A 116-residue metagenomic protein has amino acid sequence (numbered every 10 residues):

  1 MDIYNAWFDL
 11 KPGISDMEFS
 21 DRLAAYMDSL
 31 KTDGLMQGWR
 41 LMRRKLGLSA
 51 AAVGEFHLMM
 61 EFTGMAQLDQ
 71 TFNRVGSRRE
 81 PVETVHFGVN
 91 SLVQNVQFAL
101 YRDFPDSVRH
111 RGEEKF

Functional and structural regions predicted by a protein language model:
D2-D9: Active-site-flanking beta-strand signature of metal-NTP-handling nucleotidyl enzymes and homologous cyclase-like
A6, F19, L23, L58 (+1 more regions): Hydrophobic pocket/interface hotspot
L10-G13, F62-G64: Structural beta->alpha junctions
I14-L41: Short amphipathic alpha-helical segments
T32-Q37, A51-V53, M59-R102, K115: An amphipathic, aromatic/His-enriched active-site/gating alpha helix that lines ligand/cofactor pockets
K45-A51: Short, charge-patterned binding micro-sites
P105-F116: Short, charged interaction patches at domain edges and termini
